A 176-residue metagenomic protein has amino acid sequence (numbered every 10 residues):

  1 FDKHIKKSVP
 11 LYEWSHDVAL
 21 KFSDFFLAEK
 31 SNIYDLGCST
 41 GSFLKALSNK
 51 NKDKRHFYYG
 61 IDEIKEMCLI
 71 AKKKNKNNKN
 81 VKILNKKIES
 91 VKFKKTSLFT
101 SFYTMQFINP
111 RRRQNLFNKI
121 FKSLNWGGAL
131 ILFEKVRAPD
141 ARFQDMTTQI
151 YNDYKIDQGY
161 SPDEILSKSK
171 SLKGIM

Functional and structural regions predicted by a protein language model:
L11-E29: Conserved alpha-helix/loop element of class I SAM-dependent methyltransferases that forms part of the SAM/SAH-binding
Y34, S39-E89: Class I SAM-dependent methyltransferase SAM/SAH-binding core
S90-K94: Short conserved loop adjoining the S-adenosyl-L-methionine
T100: A conserved beta-strand element that flanks and buttresses the S-adenosyl-L-methionine
Y103-Q106: Short catalytic micro-motifs in class I SAM-dependent methyltransferases
Q114-W126: A short glycine-rich, Lys/Arg-flanked "PGG" loop and its adjoining helix->strand segment in the class I
G127-K135: Conserved beta-strand signature within the Rossmann-like core of class I S-adenosyl-L-methionine
V136-M176: C-terminal alpha-helical "lid/dimerization" subdomain adjacent to the S-adenosyl-L-methionine
